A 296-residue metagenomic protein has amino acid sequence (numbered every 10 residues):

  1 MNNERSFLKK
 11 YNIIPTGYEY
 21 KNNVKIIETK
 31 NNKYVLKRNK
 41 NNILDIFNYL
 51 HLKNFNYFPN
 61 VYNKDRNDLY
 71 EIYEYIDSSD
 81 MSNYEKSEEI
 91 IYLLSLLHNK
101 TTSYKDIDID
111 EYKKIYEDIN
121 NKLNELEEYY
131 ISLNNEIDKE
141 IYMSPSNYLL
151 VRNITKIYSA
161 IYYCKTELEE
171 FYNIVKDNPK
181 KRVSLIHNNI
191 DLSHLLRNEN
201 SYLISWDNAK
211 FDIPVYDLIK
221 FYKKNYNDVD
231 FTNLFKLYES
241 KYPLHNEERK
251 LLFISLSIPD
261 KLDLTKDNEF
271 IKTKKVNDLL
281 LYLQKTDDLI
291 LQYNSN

Functional and structural regions predicted by a protein language model:
M1-Y11, T155, Y162, T166 (+1 more regions): Regulatory N- and C-terminal appendages and interdomain linkers associated with kinase/kinase-like NTP transferase
N2-T29: ATP-binding glycine-rich phosphate-binding loop
V24-I27, T166-Y216: Active-site acidic catalytic loop and adjacent metal/ATP-binding pocket of ATP-dependent phosphoryl transfer enzymes
E28-K114: ATP-binding pocket architecture of kinase catalytic cores
Y70-N83, N99-S103, E128-K139, I258-K274: A glycine-centered beta->alpha junction motif in the catalytic cores of kinase/phosphotransferase enzymes
D110-L185, K285: ATP-dependent phospho-/nucleotidyl transfer catalytic cores
P214-L244, L256-Y282: Active-site activation/catalytic loop segments of kinase-like enzymes and analogous catalytic loops in related
